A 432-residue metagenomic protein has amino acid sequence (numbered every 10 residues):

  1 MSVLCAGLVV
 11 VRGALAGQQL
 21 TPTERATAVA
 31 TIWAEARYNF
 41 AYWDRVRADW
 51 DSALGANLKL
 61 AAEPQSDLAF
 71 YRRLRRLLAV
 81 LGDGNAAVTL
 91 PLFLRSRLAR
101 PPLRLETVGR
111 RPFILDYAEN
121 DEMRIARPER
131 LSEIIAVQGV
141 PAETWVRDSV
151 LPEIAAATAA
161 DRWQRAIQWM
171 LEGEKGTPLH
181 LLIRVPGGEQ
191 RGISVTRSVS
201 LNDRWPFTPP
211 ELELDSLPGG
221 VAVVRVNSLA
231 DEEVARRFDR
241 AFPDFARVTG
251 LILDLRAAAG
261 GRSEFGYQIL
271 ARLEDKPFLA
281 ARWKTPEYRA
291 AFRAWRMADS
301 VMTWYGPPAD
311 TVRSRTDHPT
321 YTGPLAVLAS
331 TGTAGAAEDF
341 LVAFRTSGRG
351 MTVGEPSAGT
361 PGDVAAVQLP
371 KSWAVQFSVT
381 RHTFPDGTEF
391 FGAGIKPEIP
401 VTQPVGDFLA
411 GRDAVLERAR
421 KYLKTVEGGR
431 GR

Functional and structural regions predicted by a protein language model:
M1-R12: Bacterial N-terminal signal peptides
A16-L251, L255-T285, F292-M297, P361-A374 (+3 more regions): Flexible, low-complexity junctional segments that flank or bridge functional domains
R240-F242, R313-D317, V342-A343: Mature extracellular/periplasmic domains of secretome proteins
V248-T249, T322-G323, P397: Short, well-ordered alpha-helix to beta-strand connector turns
M297-P308, S372-H382: A polyampholytic, Gly/Pro-enriched intrinsically disordered region
S314-L328: Short, conserved helix/loop micro-motifs enriched in His/Cys and acidic residues
P324-T346, M351-A358: Extended C-terminal subregions enriched in glycine
R345, G354-Q368, V375-F377, A393-E398: C-terminal soluble interaction/assembly domains
